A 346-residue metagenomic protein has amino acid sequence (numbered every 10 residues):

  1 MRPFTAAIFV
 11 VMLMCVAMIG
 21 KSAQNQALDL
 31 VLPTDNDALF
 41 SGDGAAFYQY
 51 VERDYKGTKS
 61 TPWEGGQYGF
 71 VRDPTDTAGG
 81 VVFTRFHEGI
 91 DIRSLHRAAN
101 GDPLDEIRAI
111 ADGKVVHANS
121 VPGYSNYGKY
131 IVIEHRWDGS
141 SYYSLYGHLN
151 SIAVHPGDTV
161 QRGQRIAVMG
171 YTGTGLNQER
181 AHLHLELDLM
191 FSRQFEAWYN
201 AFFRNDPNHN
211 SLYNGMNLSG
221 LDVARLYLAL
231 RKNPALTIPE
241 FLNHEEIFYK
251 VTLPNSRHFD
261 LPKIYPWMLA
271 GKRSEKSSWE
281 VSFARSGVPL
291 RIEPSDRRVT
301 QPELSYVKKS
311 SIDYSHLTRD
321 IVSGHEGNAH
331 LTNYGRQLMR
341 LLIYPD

Functional and structural regions predicted by a protein language model:
M1-T5: Positively charged n-region of N-terminal signal peptides that target proteins for export
A7-A17: Bacterial N-terminal signal peptides
C15-A27: Bacterial Sec-dependent signal peptides at the C-terminal "C-region" and cleavage site
Q24-K129, Y171, N208-D346: Surface-exposed, glycine-biased beta-strand/turn segments
E88-A99, I133, S140, G147 (+1 more regions): Small beta-barrel nucleic-acid-binding modules, principally OB-folds
D102-L104, R108-S151, Q178-R180, H184: Zn2+-dependent peptidoglycan hydrolase active-site motif and core
I110, V154-H155, V160: Surface-exposed strand-loop junctions at beta-sheet edges and helix termini that form docking/interaction patches
Y124-E134, H148, D158-P234: Conserved, short, structured surface segments that act as functional micro-motifs
